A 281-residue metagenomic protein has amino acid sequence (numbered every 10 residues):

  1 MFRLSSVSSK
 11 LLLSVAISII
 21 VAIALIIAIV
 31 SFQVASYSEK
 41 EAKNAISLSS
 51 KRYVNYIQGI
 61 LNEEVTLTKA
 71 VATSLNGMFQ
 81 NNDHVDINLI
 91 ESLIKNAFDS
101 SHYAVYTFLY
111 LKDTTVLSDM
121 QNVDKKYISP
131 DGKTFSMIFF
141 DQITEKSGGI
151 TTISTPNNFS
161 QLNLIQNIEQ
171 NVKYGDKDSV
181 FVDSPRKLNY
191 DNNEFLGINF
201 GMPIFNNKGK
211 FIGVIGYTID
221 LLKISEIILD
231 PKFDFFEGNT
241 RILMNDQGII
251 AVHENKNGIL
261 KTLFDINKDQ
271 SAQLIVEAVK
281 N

Functional and structural regions predicted by a protein language model:
F2-K40, N44: Extreme N-terminal signal-anchor transmembrane helix of membrane signaling/transducer proteins, especially in bacteria
F32-K69, N76, H84: Juxtamembrane membrane-water interface segments immediately C-terminal to a transmembrane helix
E63-K177, I228-K232: Extracytoplasmic/periplasmic sensory segments of membrane signal-transduction proteins
N88-S100, V214, T218-E277: Solvent-exposed, extracytoplasmic
V105, N199-F200, E237-T240: Short loop/turn microsegments at loop-to-beta-strand junctions
L111, S129, N189-Y190, N206 (+1 more regions): Acidic surface patches and DE-rich sequence motifs
L117-D141, G148-S154, V182-D183, E194-N199 (+5 more regions): Extracytoplasmic/periplasmic ligand-binding sensor domains of two-pass membrane signal-transduction receptors
D141-E226: Extracytoplasmic/periplasmic ligand-binding sensor regions of membrane-associated signaling proteins
